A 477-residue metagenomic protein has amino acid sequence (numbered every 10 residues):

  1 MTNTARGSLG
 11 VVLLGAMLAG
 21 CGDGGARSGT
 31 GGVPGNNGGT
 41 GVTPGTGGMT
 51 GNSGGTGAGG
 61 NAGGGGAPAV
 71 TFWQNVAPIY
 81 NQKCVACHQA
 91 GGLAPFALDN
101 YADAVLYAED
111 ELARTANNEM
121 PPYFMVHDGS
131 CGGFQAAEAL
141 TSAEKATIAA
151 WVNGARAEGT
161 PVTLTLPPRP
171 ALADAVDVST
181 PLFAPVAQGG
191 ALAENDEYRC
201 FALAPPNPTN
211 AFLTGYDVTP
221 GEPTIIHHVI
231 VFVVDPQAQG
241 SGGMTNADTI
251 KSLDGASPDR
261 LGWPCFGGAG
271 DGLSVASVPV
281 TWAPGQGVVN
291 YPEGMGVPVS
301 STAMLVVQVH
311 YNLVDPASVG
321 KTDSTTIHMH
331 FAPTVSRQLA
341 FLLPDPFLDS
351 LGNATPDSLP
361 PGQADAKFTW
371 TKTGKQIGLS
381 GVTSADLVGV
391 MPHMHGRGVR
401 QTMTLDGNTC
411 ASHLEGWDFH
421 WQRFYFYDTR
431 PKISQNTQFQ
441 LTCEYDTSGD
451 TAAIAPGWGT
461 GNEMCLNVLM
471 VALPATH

Functional and structural regions predicted by a protein language model:
M1, A5, G25, P34 (+3 more regions): Intrinsic disorder/low-complexity segments
M1-A19: Sec-dependent bacterial lipoprotein signal peptides
A5, G25, G38-G39, G54-G55 (+5 more regions): Intrinsic disorder/low-complexity detector
L13-A69: Ser/Thr-rich, Pro/Gly/Ala-heavy low-complexity intrinsically disordered linkers and tails of secreted extracellular
G15-A16, P78-N81, D259, G459: Processing junctions and N-termini across compartments
C21-G29, G65-L203, M304-Q308: Aromatic- and Gly/Pro-enriched helix-to-coil junctions and flexible linker segments
P122-Q135, V162-H477: Beta-strand-centric surfaces of beta-sandwich/beta-rich domains
